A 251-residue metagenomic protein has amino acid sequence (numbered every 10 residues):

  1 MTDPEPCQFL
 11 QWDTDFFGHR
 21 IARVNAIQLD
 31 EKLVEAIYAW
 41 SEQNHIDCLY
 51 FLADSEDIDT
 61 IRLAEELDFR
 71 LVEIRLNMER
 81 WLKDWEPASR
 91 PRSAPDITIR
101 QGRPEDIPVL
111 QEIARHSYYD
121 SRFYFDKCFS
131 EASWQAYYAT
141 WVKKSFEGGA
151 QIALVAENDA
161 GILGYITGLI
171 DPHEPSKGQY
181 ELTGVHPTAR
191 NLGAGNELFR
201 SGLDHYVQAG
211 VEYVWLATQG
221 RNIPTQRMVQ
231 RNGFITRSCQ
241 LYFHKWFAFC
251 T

Functional and structural regions predicted by a protein language model:
Q8-N25, V72-R75, I170-E181, R190: A conserved beta-turn-beta hairpin within the catalytic core of GNAT-like acetyltransferases that forms part
W12, S121-Y137, K143-G178, T183: A conserved beta-strand-loop-helix scaffold within acyl/acetyltransferase catalytic domains
R20-A26, R92-A132: Short amphipathic alpha-helix that is part of the acyltransferase structural core
A26-E105, Q240-K245: Acyl-donor-binding surface of acyltransferase catalytic domains
D30-A39, L182-P187, N191-Q208, R227 (+1 more regions): Conserved acetyl-CoA-binding loop-helix of GNAT-fold acetyltransferases
N44-D54, V207-T218: Conserved GNAT acetyl-CoA-binding A-motif
E56-L71, L192, N196, G220-S238: Conserved active-site alpha-helix within GNAT-family acetyltransferase domains
G102, T183-V185, T218: Hydrophobic adenine-recognition pocket in adenosine-nucleotide-binding enzymes
